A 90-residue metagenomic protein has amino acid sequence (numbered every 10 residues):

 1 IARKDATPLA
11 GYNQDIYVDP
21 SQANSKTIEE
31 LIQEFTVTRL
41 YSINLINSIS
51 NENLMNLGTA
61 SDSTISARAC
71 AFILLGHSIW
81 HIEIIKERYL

Functional and structural regions predicted by a protein language model:
I1-Y17, L40-I43, L57-L90: Short, contiguous alpha-helical
P8, I16-M55: Acidic/histidine-rich alpha-helical segments that form the ligand environment of transition-metal centers
